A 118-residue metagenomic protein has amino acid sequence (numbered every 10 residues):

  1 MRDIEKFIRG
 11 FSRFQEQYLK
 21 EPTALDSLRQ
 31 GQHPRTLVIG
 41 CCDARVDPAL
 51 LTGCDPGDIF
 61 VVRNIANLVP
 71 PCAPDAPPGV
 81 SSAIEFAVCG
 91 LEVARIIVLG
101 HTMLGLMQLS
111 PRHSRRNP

Functional and structural regions predicted by a protein language model:
M1-P78: Short, conserved "active-site rim" segments that organize catalytic pockets and cofactor/ligand binding
L50, P56-P118: Short HxH-centered metal-ligating active-site micro-motif
